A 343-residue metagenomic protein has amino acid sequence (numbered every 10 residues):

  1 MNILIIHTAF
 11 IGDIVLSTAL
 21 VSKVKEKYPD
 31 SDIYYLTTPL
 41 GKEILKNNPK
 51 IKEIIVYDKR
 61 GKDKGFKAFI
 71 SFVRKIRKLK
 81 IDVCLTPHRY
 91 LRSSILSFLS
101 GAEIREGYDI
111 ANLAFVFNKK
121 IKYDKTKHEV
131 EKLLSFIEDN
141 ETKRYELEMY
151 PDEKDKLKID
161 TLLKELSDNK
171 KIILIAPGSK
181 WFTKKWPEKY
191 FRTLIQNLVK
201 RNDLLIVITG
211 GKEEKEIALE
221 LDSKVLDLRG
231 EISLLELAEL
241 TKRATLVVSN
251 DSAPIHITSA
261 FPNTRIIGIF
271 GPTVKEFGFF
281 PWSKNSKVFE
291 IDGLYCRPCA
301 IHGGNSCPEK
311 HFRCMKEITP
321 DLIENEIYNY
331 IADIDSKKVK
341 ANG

Functional and structural regions predicted by a protein language model:
M1-G343: Catalytic machinery of carbohydrate-active enzymes, primarily nucleotide-sugar-dependent glycosyltransferases
